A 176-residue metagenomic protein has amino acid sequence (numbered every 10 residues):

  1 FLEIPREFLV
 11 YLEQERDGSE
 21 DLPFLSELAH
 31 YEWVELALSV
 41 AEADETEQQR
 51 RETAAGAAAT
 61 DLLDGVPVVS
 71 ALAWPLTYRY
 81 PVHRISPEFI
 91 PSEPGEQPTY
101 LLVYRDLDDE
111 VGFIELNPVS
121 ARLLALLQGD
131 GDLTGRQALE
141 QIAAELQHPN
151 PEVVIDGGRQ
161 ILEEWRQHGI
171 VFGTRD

Functional and structural regions predicted by a protein language model:
F1-A58, I114-D176: Long, charge-rich, low-complexity alpha-helical segments
L2, A29-E32, S39, L63 (+2 more regions): Generic, ordered loop/turn and secondary-structure boundary motif
Q48-D61, V66-V69, W74: Short, conserved active-site entrance elements at the starts or edges of catalytic domains
V66-G129: Low-complexity, glycine/alanine/valine/leucine- and proline-rich hydrophobic stretches
